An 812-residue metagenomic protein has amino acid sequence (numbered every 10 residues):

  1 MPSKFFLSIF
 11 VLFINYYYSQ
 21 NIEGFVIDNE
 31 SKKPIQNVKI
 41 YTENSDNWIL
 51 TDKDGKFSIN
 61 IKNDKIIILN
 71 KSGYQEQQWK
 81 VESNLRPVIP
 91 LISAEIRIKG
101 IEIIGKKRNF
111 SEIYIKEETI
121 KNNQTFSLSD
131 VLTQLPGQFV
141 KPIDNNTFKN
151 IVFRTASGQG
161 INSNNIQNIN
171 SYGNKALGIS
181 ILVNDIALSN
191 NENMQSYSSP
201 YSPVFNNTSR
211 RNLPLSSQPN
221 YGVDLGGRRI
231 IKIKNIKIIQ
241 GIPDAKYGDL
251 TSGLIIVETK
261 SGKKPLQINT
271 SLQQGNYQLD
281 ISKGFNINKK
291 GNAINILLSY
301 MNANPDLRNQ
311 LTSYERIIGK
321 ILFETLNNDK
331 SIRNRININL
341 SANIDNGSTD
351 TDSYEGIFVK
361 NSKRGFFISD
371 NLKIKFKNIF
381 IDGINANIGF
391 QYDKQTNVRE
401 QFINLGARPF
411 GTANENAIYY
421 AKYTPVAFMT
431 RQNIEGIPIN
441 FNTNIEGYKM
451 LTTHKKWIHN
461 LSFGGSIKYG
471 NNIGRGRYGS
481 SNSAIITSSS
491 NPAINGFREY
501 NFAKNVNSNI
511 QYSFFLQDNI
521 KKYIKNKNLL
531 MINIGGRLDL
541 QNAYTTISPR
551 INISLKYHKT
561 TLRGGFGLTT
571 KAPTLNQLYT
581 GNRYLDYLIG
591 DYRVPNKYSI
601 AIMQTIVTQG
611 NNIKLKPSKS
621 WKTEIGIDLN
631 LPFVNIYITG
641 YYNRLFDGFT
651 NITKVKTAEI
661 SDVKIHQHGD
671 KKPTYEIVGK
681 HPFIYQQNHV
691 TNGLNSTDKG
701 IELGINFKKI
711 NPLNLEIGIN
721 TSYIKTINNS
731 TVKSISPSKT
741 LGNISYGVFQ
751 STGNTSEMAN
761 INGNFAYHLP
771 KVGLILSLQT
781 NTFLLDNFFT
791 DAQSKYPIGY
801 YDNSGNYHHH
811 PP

Functional and structural regions predicted by a protein language model:
I27-S31, K39-Y41, N70-Y74, E82-K121 (+1 more regions): Short, acidic, small-residue-rich periplasmic hinge/interaction motif at the N-terminus of Gram-negative outer-membrane
L85-I92, L128-V131, K149-V152, L182 (+4 more regions): N-terminal periplasmic accessory domains that precede and gate Gram-negative outer-membrane beta-barrel machines
S129-N207: Extracytoplasmic beta-strand/coil segments of soluble accessory domains associated with Gram-negative outer-membrane
F205-Q218, G222-G226, K234-I242, L254-K283 (+1 more regions): Short strand-turn segments of transmembrane beta-barrel domains in outer membranes, especially the first one or two
I233, Q267-N302, N309-Q391: Transmembrane beta-barrel wall of Gram-negative outer-membrane proteins
N414-L530, L578-G581, S745-S751: Outer-membrane beta-barrel transmembrane domain signature of Gram-negative proteins, especially the mid-to-C-terminal
K525-N526, Y642-R644, D662-Q793: Gram-negative outer-membrane beta-barrel transporters
T570-F646, H666-T674, K680-K708, N754-E757: Outer-membrane beta-barrel signature, preferentially recognizing the C-terminal barrel domain of Gram-negative
